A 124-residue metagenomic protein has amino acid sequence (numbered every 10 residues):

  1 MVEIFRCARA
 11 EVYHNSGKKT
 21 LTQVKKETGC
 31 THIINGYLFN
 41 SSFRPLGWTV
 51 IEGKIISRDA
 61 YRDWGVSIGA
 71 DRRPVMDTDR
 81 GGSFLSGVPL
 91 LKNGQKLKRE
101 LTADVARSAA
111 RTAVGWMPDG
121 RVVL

Functional and structural regions predicted by a protein language model:
M1-L124: Gly/Ser/Thr/Pro-rich low-complexity, intrinsically disordered segments
